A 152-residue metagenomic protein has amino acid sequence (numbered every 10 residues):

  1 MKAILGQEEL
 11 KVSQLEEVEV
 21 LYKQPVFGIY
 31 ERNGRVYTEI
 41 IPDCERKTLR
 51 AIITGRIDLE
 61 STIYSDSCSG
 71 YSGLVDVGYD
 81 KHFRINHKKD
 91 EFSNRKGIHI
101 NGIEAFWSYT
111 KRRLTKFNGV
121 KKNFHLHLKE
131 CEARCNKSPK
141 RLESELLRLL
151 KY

Functional and structural regions predicted by a protein language model:
M1-Y152: Residue-level recognition of single "structural anchor" positions that define or cap local secondary structure
